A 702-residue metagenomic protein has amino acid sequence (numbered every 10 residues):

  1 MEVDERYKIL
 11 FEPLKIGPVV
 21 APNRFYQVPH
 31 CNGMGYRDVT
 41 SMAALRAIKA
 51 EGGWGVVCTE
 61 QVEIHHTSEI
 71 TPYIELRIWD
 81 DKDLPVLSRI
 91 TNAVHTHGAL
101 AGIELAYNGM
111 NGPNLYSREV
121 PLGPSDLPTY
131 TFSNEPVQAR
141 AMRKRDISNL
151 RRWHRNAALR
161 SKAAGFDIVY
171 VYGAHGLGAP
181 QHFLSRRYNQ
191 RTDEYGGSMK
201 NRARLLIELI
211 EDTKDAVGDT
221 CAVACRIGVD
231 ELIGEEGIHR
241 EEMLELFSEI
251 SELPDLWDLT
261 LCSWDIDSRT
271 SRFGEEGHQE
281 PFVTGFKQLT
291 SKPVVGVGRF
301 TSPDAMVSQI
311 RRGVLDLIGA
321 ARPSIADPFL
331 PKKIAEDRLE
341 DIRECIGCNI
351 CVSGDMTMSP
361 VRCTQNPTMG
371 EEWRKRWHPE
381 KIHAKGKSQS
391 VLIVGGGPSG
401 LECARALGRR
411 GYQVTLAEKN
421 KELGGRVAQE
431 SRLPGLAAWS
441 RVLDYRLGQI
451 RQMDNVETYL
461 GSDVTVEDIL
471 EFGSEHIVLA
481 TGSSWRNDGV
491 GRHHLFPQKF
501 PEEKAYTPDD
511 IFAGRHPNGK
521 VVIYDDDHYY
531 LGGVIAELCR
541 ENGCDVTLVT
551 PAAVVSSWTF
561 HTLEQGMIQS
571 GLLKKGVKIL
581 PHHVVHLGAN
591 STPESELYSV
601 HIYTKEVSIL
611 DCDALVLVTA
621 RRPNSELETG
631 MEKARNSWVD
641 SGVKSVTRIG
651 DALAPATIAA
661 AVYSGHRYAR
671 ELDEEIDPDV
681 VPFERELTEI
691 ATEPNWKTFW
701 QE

Functional and structural regions predicted by a protein language model:
M1-V394, P398, E402-V414, E422 (+3 more regions): Flavin-dependent oxidoreductase catalytic cores
W257, F286, Q309, A321 (+8 more regions): Hydrophobic, well-ordered secondary-structure elements that form the walls of internal hydrophobic environments
I266-R272, P293, D316, V427-G435 (+3 more regions): Short beta-alpha connecting loops at secondary-structure transitions that line or flank enzyme active sites
F300-D304, I325, D463-V466, I511-G514 (+1 more regions): Short acidic loop-to-helix transition motifs that present clustered carboxylates
K385-L416, Y459-G473, T481-F496, E502-F560 (+2 more regions): Rossmann-like dinucleotide/flavin-binding elements
G425-E475, T559-L587, T592, I609: N-terminal Rossmann-like dinucleotide/flavin-binding domain of flavoprotein oxidoreductases that bind FAD/FMN
T592-Y598: Short, hydrophobic/aromatic-rich segments at coil-to-beta transitions
